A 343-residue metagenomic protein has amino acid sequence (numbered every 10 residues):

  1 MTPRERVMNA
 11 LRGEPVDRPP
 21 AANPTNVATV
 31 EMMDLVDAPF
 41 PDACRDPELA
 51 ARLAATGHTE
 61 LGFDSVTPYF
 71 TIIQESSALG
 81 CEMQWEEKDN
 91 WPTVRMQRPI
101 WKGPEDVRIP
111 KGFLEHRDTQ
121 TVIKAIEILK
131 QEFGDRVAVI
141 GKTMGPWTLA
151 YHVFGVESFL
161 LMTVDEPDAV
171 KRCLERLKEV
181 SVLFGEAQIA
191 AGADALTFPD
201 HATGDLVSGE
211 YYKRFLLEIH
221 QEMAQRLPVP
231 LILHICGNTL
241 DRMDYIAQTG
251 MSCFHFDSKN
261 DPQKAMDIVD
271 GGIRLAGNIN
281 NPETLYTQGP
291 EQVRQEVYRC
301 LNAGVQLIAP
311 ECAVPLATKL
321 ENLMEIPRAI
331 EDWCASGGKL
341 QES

Functional and structural regions predicted by a protein language model:
P3-E31, D64, D89-V94, G112-S343: Active-site loop segments of alpha/beta catalytic cores
T29-L61: Active-site-flanking structural segment that lines cofactor/substrate pockets
M33-L35, L79-C81, H152-F154: Short aromatic-enriched loop/helix-cap "lid" or pocket-rim segments at secondary-structure transitions that line
L35-F40, I100-P104, D261, N280: Short, solvent-exposed coil/turn linker segments
F40, C44, R108, G112-T119: Short gly/ser-rich anion-binding loops that grip negatively charged ligand groups
C44-R45, F70, C236: Active-site nucleophile and cofactor-binding loops and adjacent substrate-binding regions of central metabolic enzymes
L53-M83: Glycine-rich, N-terminal phosphate-binding loop and its surrounding beta-alpha-beta segment
T71-G112, D135-R136: A contiguous, low-structure linker/loop signature
